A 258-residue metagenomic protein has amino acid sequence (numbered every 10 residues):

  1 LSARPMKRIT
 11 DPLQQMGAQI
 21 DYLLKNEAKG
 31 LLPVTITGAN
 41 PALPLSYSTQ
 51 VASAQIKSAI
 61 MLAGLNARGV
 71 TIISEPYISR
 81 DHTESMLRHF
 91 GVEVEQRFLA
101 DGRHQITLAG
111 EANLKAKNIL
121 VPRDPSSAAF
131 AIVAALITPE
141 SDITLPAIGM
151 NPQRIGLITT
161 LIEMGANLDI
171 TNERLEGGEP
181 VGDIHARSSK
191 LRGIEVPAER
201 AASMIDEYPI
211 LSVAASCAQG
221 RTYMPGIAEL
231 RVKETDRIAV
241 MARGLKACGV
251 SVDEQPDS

Functional and structural regions predicted by a protein language model:
L1-S258: Structural preference for solvent-exposed beta-strand-turn elements and adjacent flexible terminal/loop segments within
